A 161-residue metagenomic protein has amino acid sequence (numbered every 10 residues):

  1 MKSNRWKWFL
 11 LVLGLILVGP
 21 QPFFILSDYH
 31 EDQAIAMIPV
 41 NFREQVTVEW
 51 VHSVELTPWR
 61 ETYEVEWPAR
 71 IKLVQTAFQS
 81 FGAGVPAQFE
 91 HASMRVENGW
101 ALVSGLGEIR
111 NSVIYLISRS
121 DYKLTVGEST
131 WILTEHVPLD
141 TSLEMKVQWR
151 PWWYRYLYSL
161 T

Functional and structural regions predicted by a protein language model:
M1-K7: Positively charged n-region of N-terminal signal peptides that target proteins for export
K7-P22: Hydrophobic membrane-insertion alpha-helices, especially the h-region of bacterial N-terminal signal peptides
L13-I16, I35-P39, S53-V54, G84 (+2 more regions): Short linear motifs in intrinsically disordered
F23-I25, T47, T62, L102 (+1 more regions): Ordered hydrophobic segments in well-structured contexts
S27-F78: N-terminal secretory signal peptides
I71, A87-T161: Mature, soluble, non-transmembrane domains
A77-A83, L102-S104: Extracytosolic and intramembrane catalytic regions of membrane-associated proteins in envelope/secretory systems
